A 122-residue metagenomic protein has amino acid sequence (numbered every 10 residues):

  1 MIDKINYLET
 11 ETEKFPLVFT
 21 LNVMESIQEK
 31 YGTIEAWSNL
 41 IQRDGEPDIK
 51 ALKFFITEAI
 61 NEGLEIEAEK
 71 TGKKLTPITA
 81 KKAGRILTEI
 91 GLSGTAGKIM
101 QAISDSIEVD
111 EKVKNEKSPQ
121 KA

Functional and structural regions predicted by a protein language model:
M1-E9, E29-E46, A68-A122: Charged interaction scaffolds used for protein-protein
T12-K14: Glycine-centered positions within short beta-strands or beta-hairpins
L17: Active-site-adjacent beta-strand anchor residues
T20: Residue-level signal for threonine
E25-I27: Short Gly/aromatic-enriched secondary-structure transition segments
A51-E62, G97-Q101: Short, hydrophobic/amphipathic alpha-helical patches that form generic packing surfaces within helical domains
